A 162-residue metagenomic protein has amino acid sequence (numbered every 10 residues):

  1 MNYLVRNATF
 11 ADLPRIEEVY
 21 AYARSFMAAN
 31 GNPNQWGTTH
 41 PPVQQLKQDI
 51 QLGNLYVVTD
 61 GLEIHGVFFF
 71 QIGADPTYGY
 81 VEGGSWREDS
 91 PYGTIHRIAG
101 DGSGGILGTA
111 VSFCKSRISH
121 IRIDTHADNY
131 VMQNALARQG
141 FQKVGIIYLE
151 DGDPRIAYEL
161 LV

Functional and structural regions predicted by a protein language model:
L4-E18: A short beta-loop-alpha structural element at the N-terminal edge of CoA-dependent acyl/N-acetyltransferase catalytic
R24-Q44: Conserved GNAT-fold acetyl-CoA-binding loop/helix
Q45-V57, A74-P76: A short helix-loop-beta-strand connector motif used in the catalytic cores of GNAT acetyltransferases and, in some
V57, E63-G73: Conserved beta-strand in the GNAT
F69-G102: Conserved acyl-donor/pantetheine-binding loop and adjacent beta-alpha core of acyl/acetyltransferases and related
T94, S116-D128: Conserved GNAT acetyl-CoA-binding A-motif
G100-S116, N134-R138: Conserved acetyl-CoA-binding loop-helix of GNAT-fold acetyltransferases
D124, Q142-I156: Conserved catalytic-core motifs of GNAT/GCN5-like acyltransferases
